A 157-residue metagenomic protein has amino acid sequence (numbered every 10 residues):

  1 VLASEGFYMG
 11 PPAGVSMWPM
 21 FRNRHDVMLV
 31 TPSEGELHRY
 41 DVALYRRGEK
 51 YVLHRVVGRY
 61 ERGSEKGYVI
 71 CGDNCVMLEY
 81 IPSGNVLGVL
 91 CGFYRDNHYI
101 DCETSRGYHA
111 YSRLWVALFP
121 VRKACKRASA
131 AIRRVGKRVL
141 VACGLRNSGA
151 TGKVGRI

Functional and structural regions predicted by a protein language model:
V1-I157: Extended hydrophobic leader/signal-anchor segments used for secretion and membrane insertion
